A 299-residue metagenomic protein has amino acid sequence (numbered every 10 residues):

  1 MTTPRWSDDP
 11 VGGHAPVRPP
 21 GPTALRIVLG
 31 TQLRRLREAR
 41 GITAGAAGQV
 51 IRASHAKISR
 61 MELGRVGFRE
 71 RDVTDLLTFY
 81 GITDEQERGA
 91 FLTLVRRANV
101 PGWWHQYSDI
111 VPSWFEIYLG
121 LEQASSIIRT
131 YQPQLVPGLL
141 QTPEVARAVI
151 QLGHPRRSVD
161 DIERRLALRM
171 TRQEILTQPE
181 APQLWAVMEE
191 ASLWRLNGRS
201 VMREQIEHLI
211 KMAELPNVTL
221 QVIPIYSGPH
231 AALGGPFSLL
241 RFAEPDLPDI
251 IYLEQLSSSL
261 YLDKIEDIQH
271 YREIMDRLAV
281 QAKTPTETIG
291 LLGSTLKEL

Functional and structural regions predicted by a protein language model:
T2-I27, A39, A44-Q49, L63 (+2 more regions): Interdomain hinge/linker segments and adjacent boundary elements that couple functional modules
G30: Basic DNA-binding region of bZIP-type proteins
L33, A47-G48, I58-M61: Conserved hydrophobic/aromatic packing and binding residues within compact polymer-binding modules
T43, S54-K57: Short coil turns linking two alpha-helices in DNA-binding domains
K57-E62, L256, L260: A ubiquitous short alpha-helical element
G198-L299: C-terminal regulatory/effector modules of DNA-binding transcriptional regulators
